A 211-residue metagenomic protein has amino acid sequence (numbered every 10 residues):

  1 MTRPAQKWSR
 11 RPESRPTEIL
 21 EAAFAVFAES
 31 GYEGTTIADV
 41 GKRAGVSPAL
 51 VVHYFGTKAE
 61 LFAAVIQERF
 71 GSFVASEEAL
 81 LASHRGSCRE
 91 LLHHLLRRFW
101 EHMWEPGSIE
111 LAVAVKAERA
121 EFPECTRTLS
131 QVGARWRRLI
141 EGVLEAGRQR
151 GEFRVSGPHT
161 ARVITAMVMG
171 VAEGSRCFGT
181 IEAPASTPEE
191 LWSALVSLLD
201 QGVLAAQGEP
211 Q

Functional and structural regions predicted by a protein language model:
M1-S14, Q207-Q211: N-terminal intrinsically disordered/low-complexity leader segments
S14, E18, A22, V26-E60 (+1 more regions): Helix-turn-helix
E29-E33, H84, P106, R150: Short coil/turn segments at alpha/beta junctions that flank glycine-rich nucleotide-binding fingerprints
A64, E78-I109, G157-I164, E189-W192: Hydrophobic alpha-helical connector segments
Q67-F73: Short, basic, alpha-helical segments at the C-terminal edge of helix-turn-helix-like DNA-binding modules
E90, M103-R127, R176-C177: Amphipathic alpha-helical segments used for helix-helix packing
T126, S130, A134-R137, R148-L198 (+1 more regions): Hydrophobic/aromatic-rich alpha-helical bundle segments in the mid-to-C-terminal region
